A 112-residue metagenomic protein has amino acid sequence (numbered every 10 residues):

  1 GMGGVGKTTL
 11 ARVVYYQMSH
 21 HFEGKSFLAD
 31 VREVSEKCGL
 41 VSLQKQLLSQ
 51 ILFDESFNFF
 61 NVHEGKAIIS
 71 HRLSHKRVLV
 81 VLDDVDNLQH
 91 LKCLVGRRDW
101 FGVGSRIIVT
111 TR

Functional and structural regions predicted by a protein language model:
G1-R112: Core domains of intracellular innate-immunity/apoptotic signalosomes
